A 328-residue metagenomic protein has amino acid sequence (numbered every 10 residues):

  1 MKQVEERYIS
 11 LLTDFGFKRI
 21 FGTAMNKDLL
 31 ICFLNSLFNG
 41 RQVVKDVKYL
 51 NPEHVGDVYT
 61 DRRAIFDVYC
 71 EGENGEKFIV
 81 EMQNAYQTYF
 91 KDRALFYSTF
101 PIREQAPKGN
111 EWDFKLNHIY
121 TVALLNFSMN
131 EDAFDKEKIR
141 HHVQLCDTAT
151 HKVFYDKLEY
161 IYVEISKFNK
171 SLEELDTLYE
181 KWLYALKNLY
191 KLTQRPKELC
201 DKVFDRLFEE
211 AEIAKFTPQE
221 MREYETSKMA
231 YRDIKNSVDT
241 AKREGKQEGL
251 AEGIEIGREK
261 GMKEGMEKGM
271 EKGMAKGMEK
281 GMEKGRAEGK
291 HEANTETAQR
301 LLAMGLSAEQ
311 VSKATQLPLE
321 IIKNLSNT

Functional and structural regions predicted by a protein language model:
M1-T328: Elongated, amphipathic alpha-helical interaction scaffolds
